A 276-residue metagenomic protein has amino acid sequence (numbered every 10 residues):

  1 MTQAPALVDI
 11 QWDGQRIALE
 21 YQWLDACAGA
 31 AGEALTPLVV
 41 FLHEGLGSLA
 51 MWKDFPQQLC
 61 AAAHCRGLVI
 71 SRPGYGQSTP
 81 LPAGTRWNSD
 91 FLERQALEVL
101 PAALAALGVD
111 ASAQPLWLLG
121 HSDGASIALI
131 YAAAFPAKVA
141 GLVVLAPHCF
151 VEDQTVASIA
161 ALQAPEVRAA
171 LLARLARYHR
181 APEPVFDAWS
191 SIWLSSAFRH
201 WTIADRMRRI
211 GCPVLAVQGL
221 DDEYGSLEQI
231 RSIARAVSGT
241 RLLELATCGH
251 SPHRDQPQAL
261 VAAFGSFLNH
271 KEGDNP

Functional and structural regions predicted by a protein language model:
G14-G29: A short loop-to-beta-strand scaffold at the N-terminal edge of the catalytic core in hydrolase folds
D25-P82: Conserved HGGG/HGGXW glycine-rich cap/lid loop of the alpha/beta-hydrolase fold
V69-L116: Active-site loop/oxyanion-hole signature of alpha/beta-hydrolase fold enzymes
S112-E152: Conserved hydrolase catalytic core segment
W189-R206: Active-site nucleophile elbow and catalytic-triad environment of alpha/beta-hydrolase enzymes
I210, A216-Q218: Short beta-strand/loop motif that positions the catalytic acidic residue of the alpha/beta-hydrolase fold
L220-G225: Acidic catalytic loop of the alpha/beta-hydrolase fold
A246-P276: Catalytic active-site module of serine/aspartate enzymes centered on a nucleophile-bearing elbow/loop
